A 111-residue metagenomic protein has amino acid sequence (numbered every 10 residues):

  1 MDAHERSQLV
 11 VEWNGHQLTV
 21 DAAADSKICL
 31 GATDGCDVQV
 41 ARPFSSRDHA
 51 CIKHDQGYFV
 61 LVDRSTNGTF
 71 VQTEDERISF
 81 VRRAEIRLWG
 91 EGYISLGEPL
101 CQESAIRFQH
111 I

Functional and structural regions predicted by a protein language model:
A3-V10, S26: Short structural boundary motif marking the start of a folded domain
S7, D48, T69: Short beta-strand/loop motifs in extracellular/secreted proteins, especially within beta-sandwich accessory domains
V10-H16: Short, solvent-exposed loop/edge segments of extracellular or virion-exposed proteins
W13, P43-S45, S79, R87: Short solvent-exposed loop/turn micro-motifs enriched in small/polar/acidic residues
T19, S26-Q56, S104-A105: Short, charged beta-strand/loop "edge" motif centered at a coil->beta-strand transition that forms conserved
D21, C51-K53, V60-V62, R87: Well-ordered beta-strand positions
A23, L30, S65-T66, V71-I111: C-terminal boundary/linker segments immediately following FHA domains
